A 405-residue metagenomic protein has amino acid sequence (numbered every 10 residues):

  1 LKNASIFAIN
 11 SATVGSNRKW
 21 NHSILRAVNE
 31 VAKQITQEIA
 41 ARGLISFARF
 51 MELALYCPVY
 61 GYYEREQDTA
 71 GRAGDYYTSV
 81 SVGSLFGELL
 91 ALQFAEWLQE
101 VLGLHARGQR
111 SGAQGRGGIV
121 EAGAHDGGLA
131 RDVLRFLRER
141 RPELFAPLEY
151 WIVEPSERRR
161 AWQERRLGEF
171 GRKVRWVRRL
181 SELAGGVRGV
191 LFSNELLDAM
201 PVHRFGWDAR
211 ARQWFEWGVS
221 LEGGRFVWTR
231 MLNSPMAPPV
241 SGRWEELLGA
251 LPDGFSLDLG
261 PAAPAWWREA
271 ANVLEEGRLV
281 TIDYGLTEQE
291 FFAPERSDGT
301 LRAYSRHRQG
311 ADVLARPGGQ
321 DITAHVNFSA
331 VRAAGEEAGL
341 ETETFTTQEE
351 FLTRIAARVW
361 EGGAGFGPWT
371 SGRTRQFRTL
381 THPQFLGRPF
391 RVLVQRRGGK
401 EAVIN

Functional and structural regions predicted by a protein language model:
L1-S23: Low-acidity, Ser/Thr- and Arg-rich intrinsically disordered low-complexity segments
A27-H105, R110, G115-R188, F205 (+5 more regions): Rossmann-like AdoMet
E96, D198, V202, L286: Active-site micro-motifs of SAM-dependent methyltransferase domains
A124, L196, I282-L286: Short, well-ordered beta-to-alpha junction loops that form the rim of enzyme active sites and present histidine/acidic
P155, S193-N194, Y284, Q395: Residues immediately flanking
G186-G206, L257-P261, V273-V280: A short SAM/SAH-binding and catalytic strip from SAM-dependent methyltransferases
V190-S241, P294-Y304: A mobile, often basic/glycine-rich helix-loop segment that functions as the active-site lid/recognition loop
G242-N405: Long, Lys/Arg- and hydrophobic-enriched amphipathic alpha-helices
